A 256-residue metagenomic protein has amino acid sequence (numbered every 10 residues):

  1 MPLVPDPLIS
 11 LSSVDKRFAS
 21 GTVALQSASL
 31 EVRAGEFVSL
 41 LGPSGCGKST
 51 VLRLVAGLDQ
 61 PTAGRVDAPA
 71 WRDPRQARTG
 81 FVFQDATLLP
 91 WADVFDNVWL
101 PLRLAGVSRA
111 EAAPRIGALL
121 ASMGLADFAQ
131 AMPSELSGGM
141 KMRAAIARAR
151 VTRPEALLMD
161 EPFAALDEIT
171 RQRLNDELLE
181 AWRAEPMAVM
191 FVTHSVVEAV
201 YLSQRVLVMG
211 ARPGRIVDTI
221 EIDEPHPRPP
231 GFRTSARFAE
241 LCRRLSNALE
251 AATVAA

Functional and structural regions predicted by a protein language model:
L41-P43: The feature captures the beta-strand-to-loop junction immediately N-terminal to the Walker
A56: Helix-to-loop junction immediately C-terminal to a conserved catalytic motif
A63-R75: Conserved ABC transporter NBD signature motif
F95-R103, A113, G117, E221: Short helical segment in ABC ATPase nucleotide-binding domains corresponding to the A-loop/adjacent helical element
M132-L136, M140: Conserved ABC ATPase signature
V151-E155: A short, proline-enriched helix->beta-strand linker immediately N-terminal to the Walker B motif in ABC-type P-loop
L157-D160: Catalytic Walker B motif of ABC-type/P-loop ATPase nucleotide-binding domains
